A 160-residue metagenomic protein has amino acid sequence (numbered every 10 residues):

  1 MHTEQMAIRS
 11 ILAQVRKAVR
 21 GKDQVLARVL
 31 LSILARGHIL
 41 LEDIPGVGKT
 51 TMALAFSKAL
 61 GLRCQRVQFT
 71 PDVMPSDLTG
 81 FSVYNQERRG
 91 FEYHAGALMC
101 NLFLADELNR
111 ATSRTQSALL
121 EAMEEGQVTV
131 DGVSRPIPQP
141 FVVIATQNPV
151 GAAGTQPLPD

Functional and structural regions predicted by a protein language model:
H2-V47: Pre-Walker A (pre-P-loop) alpha-helix and adjacent loop at the N terminus of AAA/AAA+ ATPase modules, a conserved
E4-A7, I11, K22-V25, G48 (+7 more regions): Helical mechanochemical/support elements of P-loop NTPase systems and associated helical scaffolds
A27, L34-R36, V47, L60 (+5 more regions): Short loop/turn elements that form and flank the Walker-type P-loop nucleotide-binding site in RecA-like NTPase cores
R28-L31, Y84-L104: Conserved alpha-helical scaffold flanking the Walker A/P-loop in AAA+ ATPase domains
I33-P71: Walker A/P-loop
L41, L104-A105: Hydrophobic anchor at the beta1->P-loop junction of P-loop NTPases
I44, L78, T146: P-loop (Walker A) phosphate-binding loop of NTP-binding proteins
N85-G90, E107-A118, M123-D160: Canonical AAA+ ATPase core
